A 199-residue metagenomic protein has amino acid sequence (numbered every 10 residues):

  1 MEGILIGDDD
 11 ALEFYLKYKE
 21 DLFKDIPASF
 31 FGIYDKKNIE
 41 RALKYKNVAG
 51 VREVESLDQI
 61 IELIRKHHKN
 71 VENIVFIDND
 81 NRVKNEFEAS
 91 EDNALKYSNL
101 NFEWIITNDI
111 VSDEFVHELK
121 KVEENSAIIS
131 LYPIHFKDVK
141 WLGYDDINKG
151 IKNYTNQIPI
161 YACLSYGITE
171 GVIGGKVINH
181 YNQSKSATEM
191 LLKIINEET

Functional and structural regions predicted by a protein language model:
M1-T199: Short hydrophobic alpha-helices and adjacent helix-cap/hinge residues
